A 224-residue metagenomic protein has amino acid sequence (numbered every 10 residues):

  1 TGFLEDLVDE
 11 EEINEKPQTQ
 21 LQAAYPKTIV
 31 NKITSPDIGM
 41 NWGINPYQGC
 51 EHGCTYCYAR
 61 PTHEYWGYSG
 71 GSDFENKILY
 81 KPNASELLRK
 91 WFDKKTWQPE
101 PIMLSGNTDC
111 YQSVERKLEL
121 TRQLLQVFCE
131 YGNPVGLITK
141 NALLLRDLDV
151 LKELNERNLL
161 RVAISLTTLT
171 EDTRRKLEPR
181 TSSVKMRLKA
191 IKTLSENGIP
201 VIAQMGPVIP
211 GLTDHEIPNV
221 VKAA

Functional and structural regions predicted by a protein language model:
T1-N14: Polybasic, low-complexity association/targeting segments
E12-Q48, T55-A163, T167-R175, V184-K189 (+1 more regions): Conserved Radical SAM active-site core
L154-E156, R180-T181, V220-K222: Short, hinge-like loop/turn segments at secondary-structure boundaries
R180, T193-D214: Conserved strand-turn element in the central/C-terminal portion of the radical SAM core barrel that lines
P210-A224: Catalytic cores of alpha/beta
